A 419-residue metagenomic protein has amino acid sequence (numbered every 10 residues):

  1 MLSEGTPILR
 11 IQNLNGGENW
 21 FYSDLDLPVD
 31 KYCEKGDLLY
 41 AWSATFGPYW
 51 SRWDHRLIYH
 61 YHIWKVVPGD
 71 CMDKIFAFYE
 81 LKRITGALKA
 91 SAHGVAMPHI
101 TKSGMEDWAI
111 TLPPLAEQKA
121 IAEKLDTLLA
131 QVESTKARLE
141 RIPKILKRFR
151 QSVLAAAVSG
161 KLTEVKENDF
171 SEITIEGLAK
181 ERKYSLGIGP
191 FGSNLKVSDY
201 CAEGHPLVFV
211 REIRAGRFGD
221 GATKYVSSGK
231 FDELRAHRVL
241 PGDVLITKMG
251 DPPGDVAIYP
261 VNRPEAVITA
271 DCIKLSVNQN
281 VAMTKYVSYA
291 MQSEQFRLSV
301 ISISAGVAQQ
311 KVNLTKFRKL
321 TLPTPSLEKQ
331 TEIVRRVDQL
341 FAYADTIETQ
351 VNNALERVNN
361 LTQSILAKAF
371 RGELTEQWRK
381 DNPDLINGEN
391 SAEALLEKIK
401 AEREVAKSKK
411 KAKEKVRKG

Functional and structural regions predicted by a protein language model:
M1, G5-K35, G177-V197, R211-P241: Sequence-specific dsDNA recognition surfaces
R10, D24, V29-K82, F209-V210 (+4 more regions): A short beta-sheet element
D26-L27, G94, N194-L195, E233 (+2 more regions): Short, solvent-exposed loop/turn positions at domain surfaces that link secondary-structure elements or cap domain
L81-I110, P206, A290-L322: Specificity-determining recognition surfaces
D107-A122, S152, V165-F191, K319 (+9 more regions): Non-catalytic DNA-recognition/assembly elements of restriction-modification systems
A120, T127-N168, T349-K380: Short amphipathic coiled-coil heptad-repeat segments
R336-Q350: Amphipathic alpha-helical coiled-coil segments
T375, R379-K409: Amphipathic heptad-repeat alpha-helical coiled-coil/stalk segments that mediate oligomerization, filament/stalk
